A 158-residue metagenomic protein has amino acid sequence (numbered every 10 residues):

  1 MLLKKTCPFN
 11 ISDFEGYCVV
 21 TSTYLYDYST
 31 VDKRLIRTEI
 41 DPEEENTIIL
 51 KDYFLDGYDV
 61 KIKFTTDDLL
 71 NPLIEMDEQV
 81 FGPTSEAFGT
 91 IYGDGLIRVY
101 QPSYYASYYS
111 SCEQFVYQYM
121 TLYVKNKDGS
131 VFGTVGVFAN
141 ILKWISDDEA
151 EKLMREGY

Functional and structural regions predicted by a protein language model:
L3-Y158: Ser/Thr/Gly/Pro-rich, low-complexity flexible regions
